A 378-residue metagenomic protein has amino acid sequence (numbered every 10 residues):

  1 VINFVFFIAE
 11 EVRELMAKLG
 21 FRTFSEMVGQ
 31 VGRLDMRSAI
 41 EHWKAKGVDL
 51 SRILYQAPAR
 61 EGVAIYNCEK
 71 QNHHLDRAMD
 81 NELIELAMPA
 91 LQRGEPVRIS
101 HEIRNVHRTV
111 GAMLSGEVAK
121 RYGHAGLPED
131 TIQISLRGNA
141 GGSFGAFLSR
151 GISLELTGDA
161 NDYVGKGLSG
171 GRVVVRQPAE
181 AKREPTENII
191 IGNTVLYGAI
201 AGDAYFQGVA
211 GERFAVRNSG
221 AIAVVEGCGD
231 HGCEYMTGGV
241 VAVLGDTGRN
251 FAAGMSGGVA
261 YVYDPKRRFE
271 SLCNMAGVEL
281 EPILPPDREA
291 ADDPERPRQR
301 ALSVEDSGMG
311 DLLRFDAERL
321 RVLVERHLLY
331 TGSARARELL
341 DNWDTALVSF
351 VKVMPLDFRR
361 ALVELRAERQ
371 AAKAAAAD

Functional and structural regions predicted by a protein language model:
V1-R22, V28-V31, R52-D378: Long, distal/terminal scaffolding or interaction modules with repetitive or compositionally biased sequence
Q30-K46: Short glycine/threonine-rich loop-to-helix capping motif typified by GTGT followed within a few residues by an Asp-Pro
A45-V48, N139: N-terminal functional modules and adjacent low-complexity/disordered segments of proteins
